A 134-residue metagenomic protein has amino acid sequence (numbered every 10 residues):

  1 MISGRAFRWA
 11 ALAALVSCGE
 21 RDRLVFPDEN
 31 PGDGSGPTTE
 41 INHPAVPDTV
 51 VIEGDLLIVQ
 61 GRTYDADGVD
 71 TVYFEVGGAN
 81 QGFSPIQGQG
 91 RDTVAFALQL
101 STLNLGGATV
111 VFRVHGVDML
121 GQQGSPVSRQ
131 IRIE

Functional and structural regions predicted by a protein language model:
M1-S17: Sec-dependent bacterial lipoprotein signal peptides
R21-E134: Long, low-complexity serine/threonine/glycine- and acidic-rich segments characteristic of extracellular
